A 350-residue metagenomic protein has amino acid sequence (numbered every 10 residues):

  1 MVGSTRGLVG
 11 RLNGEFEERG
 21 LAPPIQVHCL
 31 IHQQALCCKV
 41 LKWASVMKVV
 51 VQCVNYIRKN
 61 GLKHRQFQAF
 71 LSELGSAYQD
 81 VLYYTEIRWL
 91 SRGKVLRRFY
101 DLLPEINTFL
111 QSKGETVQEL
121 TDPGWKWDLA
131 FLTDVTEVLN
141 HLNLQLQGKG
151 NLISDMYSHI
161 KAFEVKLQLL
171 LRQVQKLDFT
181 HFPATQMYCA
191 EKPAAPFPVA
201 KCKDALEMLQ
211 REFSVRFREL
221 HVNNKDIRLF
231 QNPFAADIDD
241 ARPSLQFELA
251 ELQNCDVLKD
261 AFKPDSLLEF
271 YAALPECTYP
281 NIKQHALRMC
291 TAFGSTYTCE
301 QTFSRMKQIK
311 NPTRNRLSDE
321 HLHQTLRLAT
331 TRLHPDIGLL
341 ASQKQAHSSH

Functional and structural regions predicted by a protein language model:
M1-H350: Alpha-helical structural modules in large enzymes and assemblies
